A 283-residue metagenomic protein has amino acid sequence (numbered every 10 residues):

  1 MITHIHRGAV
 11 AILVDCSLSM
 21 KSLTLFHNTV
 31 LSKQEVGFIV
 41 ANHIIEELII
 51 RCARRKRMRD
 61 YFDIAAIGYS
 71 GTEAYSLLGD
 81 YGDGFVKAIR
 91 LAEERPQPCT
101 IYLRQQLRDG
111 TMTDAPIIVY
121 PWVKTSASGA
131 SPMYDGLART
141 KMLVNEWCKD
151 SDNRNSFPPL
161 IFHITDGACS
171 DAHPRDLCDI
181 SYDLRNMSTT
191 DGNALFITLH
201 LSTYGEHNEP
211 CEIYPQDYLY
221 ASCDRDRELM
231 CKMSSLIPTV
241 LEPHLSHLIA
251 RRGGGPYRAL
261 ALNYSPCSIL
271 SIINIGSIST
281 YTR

Functional and structural regions predicted by a protein language model:
M1-R283: Acidic, low-complexity intrinsically disordered regions
